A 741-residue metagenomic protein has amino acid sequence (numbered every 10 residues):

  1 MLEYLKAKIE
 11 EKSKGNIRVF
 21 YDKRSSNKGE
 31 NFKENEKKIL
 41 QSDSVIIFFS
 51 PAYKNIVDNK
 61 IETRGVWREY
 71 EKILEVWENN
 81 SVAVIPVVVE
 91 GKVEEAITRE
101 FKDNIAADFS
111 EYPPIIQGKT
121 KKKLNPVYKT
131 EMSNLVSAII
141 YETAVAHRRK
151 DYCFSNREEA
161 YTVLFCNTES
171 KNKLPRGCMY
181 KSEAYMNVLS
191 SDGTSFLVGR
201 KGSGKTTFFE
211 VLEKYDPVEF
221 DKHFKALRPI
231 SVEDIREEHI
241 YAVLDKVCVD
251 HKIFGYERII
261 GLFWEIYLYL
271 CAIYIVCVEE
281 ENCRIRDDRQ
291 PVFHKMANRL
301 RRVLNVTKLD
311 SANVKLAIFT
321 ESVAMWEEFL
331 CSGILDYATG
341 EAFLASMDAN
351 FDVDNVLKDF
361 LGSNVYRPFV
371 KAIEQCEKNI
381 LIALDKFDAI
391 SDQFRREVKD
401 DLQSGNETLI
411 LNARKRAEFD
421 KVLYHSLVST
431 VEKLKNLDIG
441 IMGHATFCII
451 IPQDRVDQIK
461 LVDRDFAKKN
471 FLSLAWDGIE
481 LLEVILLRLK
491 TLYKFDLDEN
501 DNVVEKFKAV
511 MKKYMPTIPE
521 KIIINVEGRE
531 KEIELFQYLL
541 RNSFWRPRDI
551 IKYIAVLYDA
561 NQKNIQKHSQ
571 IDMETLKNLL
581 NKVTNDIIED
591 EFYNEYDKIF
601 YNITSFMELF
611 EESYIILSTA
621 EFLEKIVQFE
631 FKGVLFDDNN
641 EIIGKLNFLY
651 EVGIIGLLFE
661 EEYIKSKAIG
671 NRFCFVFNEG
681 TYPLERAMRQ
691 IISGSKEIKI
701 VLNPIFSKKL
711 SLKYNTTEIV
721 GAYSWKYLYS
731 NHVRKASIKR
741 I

Functional and structural regions predicted by a protein language model:
M1-E10, Y53-N59, N79-Y152: C-terminal interaction surface of TIR/SEFIR-family domains
M1-P51, L74-V82, T130-V145, A342: Conserved N-terminal substructure of TIR/SEFIR domains
K12-Y21, K33-L40, D151-F224, F343-H444 (+2 more regions): Short, surface-exposed loop/strand segments
Q41-S42, R148-F254, E697-S707, L712 (+2 more regions): Walker A/P-loop-proximal flanking segment of P-loop NTPase domains
P51-N79: Conserved TIR/SEFIR loop-to-helix hotspot centered on a Trp-containing motif with a nearby acidic residue
I105, E111, S363-G528, M573: The catalytic "switch" region of P-loop NTPases
T206-L381, A389-D400, G644: P-loop NTPase nucleotide-binding core
L227-I235, F360, I441, K521-I741: C-terminal leucine-rich, beta-strand-based interaction scaffolds used for sensing/assembly
